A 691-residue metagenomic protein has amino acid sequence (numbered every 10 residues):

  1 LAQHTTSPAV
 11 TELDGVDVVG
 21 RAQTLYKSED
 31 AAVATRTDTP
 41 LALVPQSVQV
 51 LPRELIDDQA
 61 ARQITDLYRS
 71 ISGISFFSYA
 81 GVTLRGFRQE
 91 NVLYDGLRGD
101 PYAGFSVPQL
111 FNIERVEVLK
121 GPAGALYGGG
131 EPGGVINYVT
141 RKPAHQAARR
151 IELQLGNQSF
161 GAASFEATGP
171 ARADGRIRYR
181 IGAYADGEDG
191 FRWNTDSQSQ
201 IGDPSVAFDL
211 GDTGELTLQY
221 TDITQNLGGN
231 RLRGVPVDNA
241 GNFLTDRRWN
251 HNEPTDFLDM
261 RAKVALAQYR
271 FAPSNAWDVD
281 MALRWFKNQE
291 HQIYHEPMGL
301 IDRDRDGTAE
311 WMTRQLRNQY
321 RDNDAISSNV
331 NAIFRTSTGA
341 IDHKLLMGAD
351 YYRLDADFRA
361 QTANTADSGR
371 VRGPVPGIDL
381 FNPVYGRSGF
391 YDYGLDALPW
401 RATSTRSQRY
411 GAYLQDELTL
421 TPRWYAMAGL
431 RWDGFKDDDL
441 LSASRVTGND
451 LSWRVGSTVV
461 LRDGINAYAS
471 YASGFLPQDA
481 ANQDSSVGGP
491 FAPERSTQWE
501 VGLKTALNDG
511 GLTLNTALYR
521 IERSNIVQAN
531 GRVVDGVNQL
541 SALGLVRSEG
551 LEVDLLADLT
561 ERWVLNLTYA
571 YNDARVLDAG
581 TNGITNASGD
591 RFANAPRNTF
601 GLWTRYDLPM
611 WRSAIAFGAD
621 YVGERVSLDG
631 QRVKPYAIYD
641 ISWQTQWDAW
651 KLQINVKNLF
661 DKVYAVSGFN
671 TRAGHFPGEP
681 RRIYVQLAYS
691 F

Functional and structural regions predicted by a protein language model:
L13-A147, V501: Acidic, small-polar-rich N-terminal luminal/periplasmic segments of exported/outer-membrane proteins
F111-E114, A125-P204, L210-G214, K263 (+2 more regions): Outer-membrane beta-barrel translocator/receptor signature
D186-G190, D203-A272, K287-N323, R370-R401 (+3 more regions): Acidic/polar loop-and-plug regions of large Gram-negative outer-membrane beta-barrel proteins
A207-D209, N323, D342-L354, T403-R523 (+4 more regions): Structural signature of Gram-negative outer-membrane beta-barrels, strongest in the C-terminal barrel of TonB-dependent
T224-N239, D355-D357, T458-E500, T505 (+5 more regions): Surface-exposed extracellular loop regions of Gram-negative outer-membrane beta-barrel proteins, predominantly
Q268-A272, A276-R284, N288-E296, A467 (+2 more regions): Membrane-embedded beta-barrel scaffold of Gram-negative outer-membrane proteins
T421-R423, R520-E522, S541-D629, V663 (+1 more regions): Gram-negative outer-membrane beta-barrel transporters
D620-V626, Q644-F691: C-terminal beta-signal and adjacent terminal beta-strands/loops of Gram-negative outer-membrane beta-barrel proteins
